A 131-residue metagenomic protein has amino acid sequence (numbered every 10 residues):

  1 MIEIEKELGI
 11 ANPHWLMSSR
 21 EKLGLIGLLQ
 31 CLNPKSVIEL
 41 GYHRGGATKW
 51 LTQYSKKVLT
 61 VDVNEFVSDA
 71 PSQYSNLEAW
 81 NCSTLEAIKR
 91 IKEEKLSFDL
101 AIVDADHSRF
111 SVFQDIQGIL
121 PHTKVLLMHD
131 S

Functional and structural regions predicted by a protein language model:
M1-I102, D106-S131: A short alpha-helical cap/connector motif
